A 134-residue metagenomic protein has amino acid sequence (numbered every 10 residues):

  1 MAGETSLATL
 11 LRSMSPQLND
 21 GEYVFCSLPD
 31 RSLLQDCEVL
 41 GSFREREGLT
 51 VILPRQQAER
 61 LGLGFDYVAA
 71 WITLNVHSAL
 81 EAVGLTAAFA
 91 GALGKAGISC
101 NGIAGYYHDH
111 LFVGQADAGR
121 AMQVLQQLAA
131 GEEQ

Functional and structural regions predicted by a protein language model:
M1-G91, Q126: Regulatory modules associated with amino-acid/nitrogen control
E38, G97-G102: A short linear hydrophobic-aromatic micro-motif
F43-R46, A118-Q134: Charge-rich, low-aromatic oligomerization/scaffolding segments with amphipathic character
R55-A58, G114-G119: Helix N-cap motif at beta-to-alpha junctions
A70-I72, A96-I98, D109: Generic beta-strand structural signal
A92, A96-I98, V124-L128: Generic non-transmembrane alpha-helical segments
Y106-H108, D117: Structural preference for solvent-exposed beta-strand-turn elements and adjacent flexible terminal/loop segments within
